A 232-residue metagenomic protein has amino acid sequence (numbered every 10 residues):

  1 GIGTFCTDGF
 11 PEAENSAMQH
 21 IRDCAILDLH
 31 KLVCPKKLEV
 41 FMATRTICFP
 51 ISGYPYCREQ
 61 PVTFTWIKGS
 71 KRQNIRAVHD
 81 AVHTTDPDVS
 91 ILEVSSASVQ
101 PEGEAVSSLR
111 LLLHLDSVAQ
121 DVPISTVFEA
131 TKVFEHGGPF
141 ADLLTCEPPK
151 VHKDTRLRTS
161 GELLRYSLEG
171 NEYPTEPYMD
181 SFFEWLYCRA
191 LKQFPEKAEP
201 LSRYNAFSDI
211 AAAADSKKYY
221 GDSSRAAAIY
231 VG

Functional and structural regions predicted by a protein language model:
E12-E14, K36: Charged/polar low-complexity intrinsically disordered segments
M18, I26, H30-K31, P35: Short, positively charged and aromatic/hydrophobic N-terminal segments
L38-V94: Short, extreme N-terminal leader segments that mark the start of a protein/domain
V94-E162: Aromatic- and glycine-enriched beta-alpha-beta binding-site module
R158-G161, R165, D180-I210: Short acidic, glycine/tyrosine-flanked loop/strand segments centered on an H-E-D-like triad
S216-Y230: Active-site nucleophilic cysteine motif
